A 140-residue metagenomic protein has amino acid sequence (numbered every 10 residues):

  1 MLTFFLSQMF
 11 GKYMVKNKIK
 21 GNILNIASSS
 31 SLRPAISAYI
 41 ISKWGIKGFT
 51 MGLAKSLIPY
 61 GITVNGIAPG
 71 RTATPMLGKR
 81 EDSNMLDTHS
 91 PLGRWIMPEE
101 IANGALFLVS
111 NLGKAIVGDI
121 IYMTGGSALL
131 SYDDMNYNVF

Functional and structural regions predicted by a protein language model:
L2-S7, N22, I46, P98 (+1 more regions): Conserved internal alpha-helix within the Rossmann fold of NAD(P)-dependent oxidoreductases
S7-Q8, M51: A short, exposed helix-loop element centered on a Lys and neighboring polar residues
V15-K16, N22-G45, T50-P59: Catalytic loop of short-chain dehydrogenase/reductase
V15-K18, L57-P59, T72, I96 (+1 more regions): A short hydrophobic alpha-helix cap/turn motif
L32, P59, A68-K79, M123 (+1 more regions): Short, flexible catalytic-loop segment of classical short-chain dehydrogenase/reductase
I58, T63, I116-G118: Short, small/polar-rich loop/turn modules that mediate ligand/substrate recognition or access, typified
S90-I101, L112: A conserved structural motif in NAD(P)-dependent oxidoreductases
L106, V117-F140: Short C-terminal tail/terminal secondary-structure segment of NAD(P)H-dependent dehydrogenase/reductase domains
